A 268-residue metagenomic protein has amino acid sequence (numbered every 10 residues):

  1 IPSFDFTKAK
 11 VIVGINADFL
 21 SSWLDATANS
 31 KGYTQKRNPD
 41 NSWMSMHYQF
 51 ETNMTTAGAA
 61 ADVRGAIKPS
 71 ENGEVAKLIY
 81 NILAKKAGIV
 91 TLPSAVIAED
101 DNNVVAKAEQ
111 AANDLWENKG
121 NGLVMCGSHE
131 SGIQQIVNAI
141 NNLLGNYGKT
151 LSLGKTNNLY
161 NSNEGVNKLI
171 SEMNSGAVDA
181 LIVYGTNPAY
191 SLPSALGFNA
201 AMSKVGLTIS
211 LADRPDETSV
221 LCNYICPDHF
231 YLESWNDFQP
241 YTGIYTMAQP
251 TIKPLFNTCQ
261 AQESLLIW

Functional and structural regions predicted by a protein language model:
I1-I267: Non-catalytic alpha/beta scaffold blocks inside enzyme catalytic domains
